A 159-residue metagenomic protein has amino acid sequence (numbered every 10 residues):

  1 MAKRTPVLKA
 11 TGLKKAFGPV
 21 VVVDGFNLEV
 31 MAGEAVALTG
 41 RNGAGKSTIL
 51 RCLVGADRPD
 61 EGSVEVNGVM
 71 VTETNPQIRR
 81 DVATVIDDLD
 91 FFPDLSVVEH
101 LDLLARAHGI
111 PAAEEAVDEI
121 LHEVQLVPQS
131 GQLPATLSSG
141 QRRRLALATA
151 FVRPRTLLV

Functional and structural regions predicted by a protein language model:
L8, V23-G25, R79: Conserved structural motif at the start of ABC-family nucleotide-binding domains
T39-R41: The feature captures the beta-strand-to-loop junction immediately N-terminal to the Walker
V54: Helix-to-loop junction immediately C-terminal to a conserved catalytic motif
G62-E73, I78: Conserved ABC transporter NBD signature motif
D88, D94-A107: Q-loop/switch helix immediately C-terminal to the Walker
D94, L133-L137: Conserved ABC ATPase signature
D102, R106, A112-Q129: Conserved ABC ATPase "signature" region
A150-F151: ABC ATPase C-loop
